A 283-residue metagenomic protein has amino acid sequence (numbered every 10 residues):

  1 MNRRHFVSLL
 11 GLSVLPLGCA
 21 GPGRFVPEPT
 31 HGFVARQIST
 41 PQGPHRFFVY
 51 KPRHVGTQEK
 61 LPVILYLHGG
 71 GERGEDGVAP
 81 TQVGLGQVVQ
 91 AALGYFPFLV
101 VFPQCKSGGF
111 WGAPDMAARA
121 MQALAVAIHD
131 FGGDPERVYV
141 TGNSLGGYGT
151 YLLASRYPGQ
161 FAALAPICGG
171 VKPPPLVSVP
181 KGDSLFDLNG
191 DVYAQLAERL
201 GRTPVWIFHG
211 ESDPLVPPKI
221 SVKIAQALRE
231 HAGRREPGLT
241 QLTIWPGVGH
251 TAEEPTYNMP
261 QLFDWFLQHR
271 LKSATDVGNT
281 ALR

Functional and structural regions predicted by a protein language model:
M1-S13: N-terminal secretory signal peptides and thylakoid transit peptides that target proteins across membranes
V7, C19-V63, T141-L145, V177-S178 (+5 more regions): A domain-start/cap signature at the N-terminus of enzymes
H54-E59, G109-L145, P158: Gly/Ser-rich "nucleophile elbow"/oxyanion-hole loop immediately N-terminal to the catalytic nucleophile in hydrolases
P62, F98, A162, T203-P204: Alpha/beta-hydrolase fold active-site loops
V63, G70-R119: Active-site machinery of serine-nucleophile hydrolases
L67-G69, H209: The conserved beta1-alpha1 loop
G149-L153: Hydrolases whose catalytic domains are alpha/beta-hydrolase-1, hotdog thioesterase, or metallo-beta-lactamase-like
A163, G169-Y257: The feature captures the conserved acid-bearing segment of alpha/beta-hydrolase catalytic domains
